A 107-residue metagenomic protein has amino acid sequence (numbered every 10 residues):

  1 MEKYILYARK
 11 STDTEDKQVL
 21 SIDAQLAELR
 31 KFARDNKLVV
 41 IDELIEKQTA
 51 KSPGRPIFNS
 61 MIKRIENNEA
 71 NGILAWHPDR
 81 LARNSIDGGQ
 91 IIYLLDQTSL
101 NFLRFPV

Functional and structural regions predicted by a protein language model:
M1-V107: Short, structured surface patches at the beginning of a domain
